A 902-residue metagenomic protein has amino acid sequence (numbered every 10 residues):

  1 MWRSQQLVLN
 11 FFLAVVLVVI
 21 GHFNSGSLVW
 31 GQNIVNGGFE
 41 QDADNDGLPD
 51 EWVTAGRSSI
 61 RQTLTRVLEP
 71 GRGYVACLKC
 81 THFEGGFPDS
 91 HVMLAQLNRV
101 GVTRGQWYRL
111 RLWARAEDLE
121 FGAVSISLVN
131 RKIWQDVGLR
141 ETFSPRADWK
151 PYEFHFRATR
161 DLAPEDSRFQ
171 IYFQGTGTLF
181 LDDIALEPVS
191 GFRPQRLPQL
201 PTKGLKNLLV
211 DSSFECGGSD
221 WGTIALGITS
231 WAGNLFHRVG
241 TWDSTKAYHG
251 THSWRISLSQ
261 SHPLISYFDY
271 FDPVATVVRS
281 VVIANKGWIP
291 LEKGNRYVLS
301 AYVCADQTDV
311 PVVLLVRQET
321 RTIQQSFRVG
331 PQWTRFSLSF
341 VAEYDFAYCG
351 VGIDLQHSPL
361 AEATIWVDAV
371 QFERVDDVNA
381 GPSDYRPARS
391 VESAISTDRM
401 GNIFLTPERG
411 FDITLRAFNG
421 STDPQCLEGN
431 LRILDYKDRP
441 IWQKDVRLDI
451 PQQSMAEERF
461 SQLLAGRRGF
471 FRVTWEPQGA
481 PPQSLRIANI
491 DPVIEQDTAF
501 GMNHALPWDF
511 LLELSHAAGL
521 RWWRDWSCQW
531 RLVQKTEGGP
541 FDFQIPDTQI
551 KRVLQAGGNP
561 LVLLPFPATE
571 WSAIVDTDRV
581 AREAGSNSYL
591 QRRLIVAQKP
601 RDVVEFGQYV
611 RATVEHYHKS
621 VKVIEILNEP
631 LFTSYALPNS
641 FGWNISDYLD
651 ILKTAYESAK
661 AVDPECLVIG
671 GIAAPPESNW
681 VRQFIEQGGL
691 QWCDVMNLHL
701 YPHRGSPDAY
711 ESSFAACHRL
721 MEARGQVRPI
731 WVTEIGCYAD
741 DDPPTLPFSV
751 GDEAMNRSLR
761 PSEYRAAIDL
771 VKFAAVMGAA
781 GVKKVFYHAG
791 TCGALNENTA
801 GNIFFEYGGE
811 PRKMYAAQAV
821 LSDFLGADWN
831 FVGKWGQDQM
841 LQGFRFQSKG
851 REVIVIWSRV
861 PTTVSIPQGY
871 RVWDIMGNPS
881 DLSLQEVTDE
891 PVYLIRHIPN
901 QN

Functional and structural regions predicted by a protein language model:
N10-S25: Bacterial N-terminal signal peptides
L28-E458, T474-Q478, V493-G501, A581-Q591 (+3 more regions): Extracellular and organelle-lumenal recognition/adhesion modules and their flexible linkers in secreted
L112, L338, V553, T613 (+8 more regions): Conserved, mostly hydrophobic/aromatic
E215, W221-A232, R486-A612, E625 (+1 more regions): N-terminal substrate-binding region of glycoside hydrolase catalytic domains
G420-T422, R432-L434, R439-S454, R459-G466 (+2 more regions): C-terminal beta-sandwich/jelly-roll accessory domains of carbohydrate-active enzymes
T498-H504, W523-D525, P560-L564, K622-I626 (+4 more regions): Hydrophobic faces of well-ordered beta-strands that scaffold small-molecule active sites in alpha/beta enzyme cores
D578-V695, H699-R719, D742-K772, N796 (+1 more regions): Active-site cleft segment of glycoside hydrolase catalytic domains centered on the general acid/base Glu
A767-T862, V887-Y893, I898-Q901: Aromatic- and carboxylate-lined catalytic core of secreted/periplasmic carbohydrate-active enzymes
